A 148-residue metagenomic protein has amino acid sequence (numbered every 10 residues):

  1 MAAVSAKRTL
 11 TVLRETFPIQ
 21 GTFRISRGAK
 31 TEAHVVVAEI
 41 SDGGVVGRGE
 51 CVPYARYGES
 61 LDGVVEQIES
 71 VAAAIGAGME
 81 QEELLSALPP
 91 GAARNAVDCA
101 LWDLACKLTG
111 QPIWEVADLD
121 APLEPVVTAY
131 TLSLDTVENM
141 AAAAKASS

Functional and structural regions predicted by a protein language model:
A2-S148: N-terminal capping/lid subdomain adjacent to the active-site entrance of alpha/beta enzymes
